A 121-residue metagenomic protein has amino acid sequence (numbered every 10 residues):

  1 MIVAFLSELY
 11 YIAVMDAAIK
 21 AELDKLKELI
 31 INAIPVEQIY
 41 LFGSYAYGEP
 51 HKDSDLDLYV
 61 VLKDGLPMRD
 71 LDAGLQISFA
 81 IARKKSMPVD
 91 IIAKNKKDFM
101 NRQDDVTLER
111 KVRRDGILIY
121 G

Functional and structural regions predicted by a protein language model:
I2-Q38, Y47-K52, K63-G121: Catalytic core of pol beta-like nucleotidyltransferases
S44: Conserved H-loop
D57-V61: Short beta-strand->loop micro-motif that forms the acidic, two-metal-ion catalytic signature in nucleotide-processing
